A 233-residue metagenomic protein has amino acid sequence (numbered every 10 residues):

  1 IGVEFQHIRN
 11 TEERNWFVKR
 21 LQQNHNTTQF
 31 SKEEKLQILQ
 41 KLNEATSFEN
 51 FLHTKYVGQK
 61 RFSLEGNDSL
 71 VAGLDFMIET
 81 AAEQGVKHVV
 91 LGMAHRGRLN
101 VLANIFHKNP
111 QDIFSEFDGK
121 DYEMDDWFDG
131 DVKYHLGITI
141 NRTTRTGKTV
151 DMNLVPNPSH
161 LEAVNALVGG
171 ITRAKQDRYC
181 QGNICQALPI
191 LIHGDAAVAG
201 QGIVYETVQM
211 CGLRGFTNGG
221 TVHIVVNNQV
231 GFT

Functional and structural regions predicted by a protein language model:
I1-T233: Conserved internal helical-beta-strand scaffold that buttresses enzyme catalytic cores
